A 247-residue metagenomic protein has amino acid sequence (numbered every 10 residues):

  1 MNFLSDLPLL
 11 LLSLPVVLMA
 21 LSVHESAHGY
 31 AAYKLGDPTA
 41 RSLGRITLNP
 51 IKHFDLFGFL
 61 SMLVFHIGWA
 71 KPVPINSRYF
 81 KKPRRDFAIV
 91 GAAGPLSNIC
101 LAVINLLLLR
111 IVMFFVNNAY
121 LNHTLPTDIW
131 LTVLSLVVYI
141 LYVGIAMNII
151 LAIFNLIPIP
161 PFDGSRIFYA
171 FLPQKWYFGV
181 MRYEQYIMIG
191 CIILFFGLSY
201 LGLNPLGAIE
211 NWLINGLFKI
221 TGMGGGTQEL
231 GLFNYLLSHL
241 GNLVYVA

Functional and structural regions predicted by a protein language model:
M1-A247: Hydrophobic transmembrane alpha-helices and their immediate loop junctions in multi-pass integral membrane proteins
